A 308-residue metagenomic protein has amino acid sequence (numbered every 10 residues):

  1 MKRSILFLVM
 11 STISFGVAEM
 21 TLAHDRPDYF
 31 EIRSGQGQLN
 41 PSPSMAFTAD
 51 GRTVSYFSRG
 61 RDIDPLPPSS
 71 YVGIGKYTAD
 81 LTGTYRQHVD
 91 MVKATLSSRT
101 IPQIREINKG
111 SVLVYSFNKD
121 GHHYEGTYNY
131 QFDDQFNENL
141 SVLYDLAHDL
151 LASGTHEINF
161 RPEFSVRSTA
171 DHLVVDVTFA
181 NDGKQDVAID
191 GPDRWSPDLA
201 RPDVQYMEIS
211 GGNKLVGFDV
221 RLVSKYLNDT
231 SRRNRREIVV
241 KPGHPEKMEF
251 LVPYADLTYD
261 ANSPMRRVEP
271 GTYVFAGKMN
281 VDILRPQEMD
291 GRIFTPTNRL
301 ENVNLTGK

Functional and structural regions predicted by a protein language model:
M1-S4: Positively charged n-region of N-terminal signal peptides that target proteins for export
F7-G16: Bacterial N-terminal signal peptides
L22-G37, S97-S165, K247, E269-T272 (+1 more regions): Short, well-ordered, aromatic-rich surface patches in folded extracellular/luminal domains
D80-R105, L257-A261: Charged, amphipathic alpha-helical segments
S141-T155, P245-E246, F250-K308: Surface-exposed edge beta-strand/loop patches
D171-V175: Structural beta-strand segments of beta-rich domains
F179-G183: Asparagine-centered strand-capping/turn motif at beta-strand->loop junctions
I189-P245: The feature marks short-to-medium sequence segments in extracytoplasmic or secretory-pathway proteins
